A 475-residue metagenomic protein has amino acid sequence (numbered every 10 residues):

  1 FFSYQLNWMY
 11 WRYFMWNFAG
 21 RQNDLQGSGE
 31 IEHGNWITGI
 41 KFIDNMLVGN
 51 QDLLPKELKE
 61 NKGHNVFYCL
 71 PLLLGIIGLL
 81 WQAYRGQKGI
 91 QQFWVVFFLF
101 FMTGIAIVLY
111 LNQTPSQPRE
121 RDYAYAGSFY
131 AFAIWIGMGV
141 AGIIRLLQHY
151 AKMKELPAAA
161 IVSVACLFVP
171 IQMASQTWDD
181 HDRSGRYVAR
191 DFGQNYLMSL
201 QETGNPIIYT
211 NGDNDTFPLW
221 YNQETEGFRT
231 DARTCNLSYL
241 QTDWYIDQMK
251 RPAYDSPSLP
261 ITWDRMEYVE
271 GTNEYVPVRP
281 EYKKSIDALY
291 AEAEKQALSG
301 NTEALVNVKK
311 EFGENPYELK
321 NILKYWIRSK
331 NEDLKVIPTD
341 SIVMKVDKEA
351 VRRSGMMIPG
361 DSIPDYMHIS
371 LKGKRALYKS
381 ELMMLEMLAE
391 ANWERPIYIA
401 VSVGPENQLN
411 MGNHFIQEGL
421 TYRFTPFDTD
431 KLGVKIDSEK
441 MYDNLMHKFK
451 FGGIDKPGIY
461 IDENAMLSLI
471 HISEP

Functional and structural regions predicted by a protein language model:
F1-Y125, F132-N205, F217-L469, S473-P475: ER/secretory pathway lumenal C-terminal domains and tails of membrane proteins involved in glycoprotein biogenesis
